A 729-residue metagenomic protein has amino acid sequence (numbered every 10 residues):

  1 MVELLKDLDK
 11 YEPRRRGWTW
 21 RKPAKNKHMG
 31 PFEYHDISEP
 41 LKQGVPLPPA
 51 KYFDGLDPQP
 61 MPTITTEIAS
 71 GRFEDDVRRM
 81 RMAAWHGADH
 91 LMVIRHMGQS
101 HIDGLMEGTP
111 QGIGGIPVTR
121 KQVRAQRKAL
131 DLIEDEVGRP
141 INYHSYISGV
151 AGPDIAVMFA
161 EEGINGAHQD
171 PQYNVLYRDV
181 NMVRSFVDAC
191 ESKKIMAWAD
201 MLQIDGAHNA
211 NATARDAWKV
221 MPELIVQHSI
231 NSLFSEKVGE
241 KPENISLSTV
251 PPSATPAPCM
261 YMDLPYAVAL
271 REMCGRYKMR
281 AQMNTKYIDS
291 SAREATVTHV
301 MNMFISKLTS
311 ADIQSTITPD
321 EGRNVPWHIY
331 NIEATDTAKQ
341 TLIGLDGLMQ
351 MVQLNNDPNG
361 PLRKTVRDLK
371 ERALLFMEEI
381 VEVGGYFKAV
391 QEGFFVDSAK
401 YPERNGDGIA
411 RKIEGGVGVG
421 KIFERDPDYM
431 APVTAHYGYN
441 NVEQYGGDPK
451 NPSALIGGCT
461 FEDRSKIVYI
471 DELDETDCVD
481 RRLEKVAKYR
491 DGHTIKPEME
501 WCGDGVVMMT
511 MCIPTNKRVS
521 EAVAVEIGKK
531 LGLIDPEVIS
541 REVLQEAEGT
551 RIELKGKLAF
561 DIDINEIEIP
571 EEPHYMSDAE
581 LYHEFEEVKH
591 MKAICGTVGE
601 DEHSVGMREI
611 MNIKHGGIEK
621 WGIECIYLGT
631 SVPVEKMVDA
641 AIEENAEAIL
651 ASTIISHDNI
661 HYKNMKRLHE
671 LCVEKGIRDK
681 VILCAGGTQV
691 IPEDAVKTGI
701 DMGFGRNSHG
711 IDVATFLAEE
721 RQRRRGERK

Functional and structural regions predicted by a protein language model:
L4-E12, M61-R78, P140-A151, R215-W218 (+4 more regions): Active-site mouth loops of central-metabolism enzymes
D9, R16-Y52, I64-H86, H90-M221 (+6 more regions): Active-site beta->alpha loop and helix N-cap motifs at the rims of alpha/beta catalytic domains
G17-A24, S100, R323, D357-K729: Domain-level signal for soluble alpha/beta catalytic cores
G55-I68, D135-I147, D200, C274-K286 (+3 more regions): Short beta-strand/loop segments at the ligand-binding rim of alpha/beta enzyme cores
A83, S306, H603: Conserved, mostly hydrophobic/aromatic
G87-S100, E162-D179, N231, N302-V325 (+2 more regions): Glycine-rich phosphate-binding active-site loops on the catalytic face of alpha/beta enzymes
G114-G115, L130-D131, H168, Q172-E333 (+1 more regions): Catalytic alpha/beta core domains of metabolic enzymes, predominantly
D312-T316, P326-P361: Structured C-terminal cap/extension of enzyme domains
